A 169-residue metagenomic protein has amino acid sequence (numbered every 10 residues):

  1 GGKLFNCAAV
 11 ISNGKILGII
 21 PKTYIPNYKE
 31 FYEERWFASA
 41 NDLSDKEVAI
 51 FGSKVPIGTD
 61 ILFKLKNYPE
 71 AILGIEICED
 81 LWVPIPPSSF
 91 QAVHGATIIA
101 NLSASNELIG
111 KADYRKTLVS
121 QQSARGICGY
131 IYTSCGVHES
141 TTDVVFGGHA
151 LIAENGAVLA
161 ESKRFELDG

Functional and structural regions predicted by a protein language model:
G1-G169: Enzyme catalytic cores with a strong preference for nitrogen-chemistry domains
